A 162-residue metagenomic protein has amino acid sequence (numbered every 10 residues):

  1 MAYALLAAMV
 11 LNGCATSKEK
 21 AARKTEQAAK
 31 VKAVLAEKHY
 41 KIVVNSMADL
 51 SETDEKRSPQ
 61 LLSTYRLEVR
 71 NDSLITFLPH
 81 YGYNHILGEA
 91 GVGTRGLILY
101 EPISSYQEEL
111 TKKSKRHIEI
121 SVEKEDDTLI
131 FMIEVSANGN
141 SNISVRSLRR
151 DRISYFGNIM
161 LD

Functional and structural regions predicted by a protein language model:
M1-A2: Bacterial N-terminal signal peptides that target proteins for export
L11-G13: C-terminal motif of bacterial Sec signal peptides marking the signal peptidase cleavage site
A15-K18: Bacterial signal peptide processing site
A33-D49: A short, Trp-centered hydrophobic/proline-enriched beta-strand micro-motif
H39, N71-I75, N140: Structural motif
N45-R70, F77: Extracytoplasmic beta-rich ectodomain segments of secreted or membrane-anchored proteins
S63-T111: Mid-length scaffold segments of soluble, non-membrane domains
L99-D162: Helix-rich interaction surfaces within compact, conserved domain-sized segments that mediate assembly or partner
